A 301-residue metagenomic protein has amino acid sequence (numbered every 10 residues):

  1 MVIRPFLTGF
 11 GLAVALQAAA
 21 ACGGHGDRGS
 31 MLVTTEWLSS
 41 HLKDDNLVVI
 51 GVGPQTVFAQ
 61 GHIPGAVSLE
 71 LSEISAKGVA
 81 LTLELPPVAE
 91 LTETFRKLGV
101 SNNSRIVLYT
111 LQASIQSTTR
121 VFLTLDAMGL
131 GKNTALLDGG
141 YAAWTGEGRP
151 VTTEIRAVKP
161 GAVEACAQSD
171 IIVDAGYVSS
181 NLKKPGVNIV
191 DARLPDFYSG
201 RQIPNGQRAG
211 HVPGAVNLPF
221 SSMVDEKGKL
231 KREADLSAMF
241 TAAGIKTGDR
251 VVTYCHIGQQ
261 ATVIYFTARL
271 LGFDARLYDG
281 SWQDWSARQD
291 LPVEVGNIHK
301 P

Functional and structural regions predicted by a protein language model:
P5-A19: Bacterial N-terminal signal peptides
R28, L32-V33, S40, S75-K77 (+2 more regions): Active-site neighborhoods of enzymes that stabilize oxyanions during catalysis
R28-T56, G65-L71, E93: Mature N-terminal segment immediately following signal peptide/propeptide cleavage in secreted/periplasmic
P54-V57, S72-A76, Q112-Q116, Y141-A143 (+6 more regions): Solvent-exposed loop/turn segments at secondary-structure junctions within structured extracellular/periplasmic domains
A76-S104, F220-V251: Helix-loop module immediately N-terminal to the HCX5R catalytic loop in PTP-like cysteine phosphatase domains
P86-Y177, N181, R201-Q202, Q260-R276 (+1 more regions): Thiolate-centered catalytic microenvironments shared by cysteine-dependent enzyme domains
L236-A238, A243, G248-I298: C-terminal soluble interaction/assembly domains
